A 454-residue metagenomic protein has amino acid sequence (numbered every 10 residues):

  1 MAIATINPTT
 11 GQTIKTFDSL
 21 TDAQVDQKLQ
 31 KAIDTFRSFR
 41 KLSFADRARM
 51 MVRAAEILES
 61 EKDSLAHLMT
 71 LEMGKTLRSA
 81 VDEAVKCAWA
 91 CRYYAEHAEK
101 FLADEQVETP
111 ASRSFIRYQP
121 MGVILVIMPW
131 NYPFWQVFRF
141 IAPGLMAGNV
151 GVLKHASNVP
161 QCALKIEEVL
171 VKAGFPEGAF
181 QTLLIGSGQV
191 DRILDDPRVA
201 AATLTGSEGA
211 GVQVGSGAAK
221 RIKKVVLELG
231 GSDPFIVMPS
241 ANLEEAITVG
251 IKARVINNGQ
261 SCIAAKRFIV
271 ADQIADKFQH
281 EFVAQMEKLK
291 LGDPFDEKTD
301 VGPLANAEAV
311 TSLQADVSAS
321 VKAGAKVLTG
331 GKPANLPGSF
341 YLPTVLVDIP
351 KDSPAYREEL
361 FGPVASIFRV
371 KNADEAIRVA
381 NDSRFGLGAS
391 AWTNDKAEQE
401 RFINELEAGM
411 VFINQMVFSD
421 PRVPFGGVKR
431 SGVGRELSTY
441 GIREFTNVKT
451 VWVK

Functional and structural regions predicted by a protein language model:
M1-R113: N-terminal Rossmann-like NAD(P)+-binding subdomain of aldehyde/semialdehyde dehydrogenases
T5-T9, L29-Q30, V226-L229, N257-C262 (+4 more regions): Short, flexible turn/loop "capping" segments at secondary-structure junctions
P8, D22-V25, F44, K62 (+5 more regions): Residues at or immediately preceding the N-termini of alpha-helices
T10-T16, V199, I236, K290 (+4 more regions): Conserved C-terminal structural/oligomerization subdomain of aldehyde/semialdehyde dehydrogenase
G11, A32, R47, M69 (+11 more regions): Residue-level signal for inorganic ion chemistry
I14, G209-P350, A373, I413: ALDH superfamily catalytic-core signature
F36, R40, A55-K62, A66 (+18 more regions): Structural signal for hydrophobic packing residues in well-ordered secondary-structure cores of soluble enzyme domains
A103, V107-E245, V370: Rossmann-like NAD(P) dinucleotide-binding subdomain of oxidoreductase/dehydrogenase enzymes
